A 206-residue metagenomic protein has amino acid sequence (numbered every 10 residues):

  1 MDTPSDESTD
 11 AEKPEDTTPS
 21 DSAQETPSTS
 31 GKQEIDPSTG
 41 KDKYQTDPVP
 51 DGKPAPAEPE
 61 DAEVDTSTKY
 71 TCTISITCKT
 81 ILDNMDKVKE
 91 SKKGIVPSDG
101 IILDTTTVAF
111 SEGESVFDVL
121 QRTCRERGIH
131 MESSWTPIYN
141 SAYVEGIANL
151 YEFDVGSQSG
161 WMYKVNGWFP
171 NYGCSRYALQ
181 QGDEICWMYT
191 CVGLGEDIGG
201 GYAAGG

Functional and structural regions predicted by a protein language model:
M1-G206: Ubiquitin-like/PB1-type beta-grasp interaction modules and other compact soluble beta-rich domains
